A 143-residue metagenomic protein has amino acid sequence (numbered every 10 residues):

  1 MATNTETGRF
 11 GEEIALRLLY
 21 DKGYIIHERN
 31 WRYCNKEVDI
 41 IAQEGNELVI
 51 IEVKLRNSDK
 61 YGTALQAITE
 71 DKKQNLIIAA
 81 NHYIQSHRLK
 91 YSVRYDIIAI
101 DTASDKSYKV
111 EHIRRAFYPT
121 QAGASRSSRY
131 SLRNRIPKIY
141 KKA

Functional and structural regions predicted by a protein language model:
M1-R29, K106: Acidic-basic catalytic patches of nuclease active cores, encompassing PD-(D/E)XK and other metal-cofactor nuclease
A2, E6, F10, N35 (+3 more regions): Residues at secondary-structure transition points
L19, I40-D59, L76: Conserved catalytic cores of phosphodiester-cleaving nucleases, focusing on short active-site segments
Y33-K36, K106: Short acidic/glycine-enriched loop/turn segments that link adjacent beta-strands
K36, E47-V49, D96, E111: Protein kinase-like catalytic core scaffold
D39-A42, A99-D101: Conserved protein-kinase catalytic-loop segment immediately C-terminal to the catalytic Asp of the HRD motif
L55-A103: Catalytic cores of nucleic-acid endonucleases
S86-A143: Domain-level recognition of nuclease-like catalytic cores that cleave nucleotide substrates
